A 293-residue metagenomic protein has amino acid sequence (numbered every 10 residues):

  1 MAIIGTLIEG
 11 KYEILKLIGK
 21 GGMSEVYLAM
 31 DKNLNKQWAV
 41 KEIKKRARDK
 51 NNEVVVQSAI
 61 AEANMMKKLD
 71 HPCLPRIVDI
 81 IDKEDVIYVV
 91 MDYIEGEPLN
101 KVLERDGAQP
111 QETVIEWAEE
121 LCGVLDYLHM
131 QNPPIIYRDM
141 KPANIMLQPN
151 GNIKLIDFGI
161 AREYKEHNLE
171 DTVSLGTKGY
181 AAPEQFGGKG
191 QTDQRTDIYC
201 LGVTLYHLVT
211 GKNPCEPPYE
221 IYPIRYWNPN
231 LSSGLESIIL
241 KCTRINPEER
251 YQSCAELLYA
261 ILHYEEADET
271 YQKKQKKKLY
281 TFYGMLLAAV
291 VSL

Functional and structural regions predicted by a protein language model:
E25: Conserved N-lobe ATP-binding subsite of Hanks-type protein kinase domains, especially the beta3 VAIK lysine
A47-K68: AlphaC helix of the eukaryotic protein kinase fold
D79-I80: A short, aromatic-enriched beta-strand patch in the conserved N-lobe beta-sheet of the protein kinase catalytic domain
E84-P98, V102: Conserved short submotifs of the Hanks-type protein kinase catalytic core that shape the nucleotide-binding pocket
W117-A118: Activation segment signature within eukaryotic-like protein kinase domains
G123-I135: Protein kinase catalytic-loop region centered on the HRD/HxD motif
G176-E266: C-terminal lobe helix-coil module of Hanks-type protein kinase domains
